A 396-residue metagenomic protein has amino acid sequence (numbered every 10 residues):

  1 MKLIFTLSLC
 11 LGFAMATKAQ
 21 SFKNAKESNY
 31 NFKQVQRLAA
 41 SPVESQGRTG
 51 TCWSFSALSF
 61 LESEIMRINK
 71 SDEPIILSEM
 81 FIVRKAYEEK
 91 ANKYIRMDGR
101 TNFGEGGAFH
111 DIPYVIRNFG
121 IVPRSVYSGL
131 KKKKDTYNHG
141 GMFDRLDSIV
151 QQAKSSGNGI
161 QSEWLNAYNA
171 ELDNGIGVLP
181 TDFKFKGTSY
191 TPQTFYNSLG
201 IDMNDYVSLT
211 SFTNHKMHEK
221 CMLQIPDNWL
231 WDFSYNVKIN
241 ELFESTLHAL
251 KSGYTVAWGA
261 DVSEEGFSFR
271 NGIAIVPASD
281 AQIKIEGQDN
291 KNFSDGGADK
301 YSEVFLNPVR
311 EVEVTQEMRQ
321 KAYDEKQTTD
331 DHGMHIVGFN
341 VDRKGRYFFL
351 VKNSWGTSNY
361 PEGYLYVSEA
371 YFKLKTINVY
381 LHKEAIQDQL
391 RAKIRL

Functional and structural regions predicted by a protein language model:
M1-F22: Bacterial Sec-dependent N-terminal signal peptides
S21-F22, N166-L396: Active-site signature of cysteine proteases
E27-G259, K352-S354, N359-P361: Active-site nucleophile-adjacent alpha helix/oxyanion-hole segment immediately C-terminal to the catalytic cysteine
